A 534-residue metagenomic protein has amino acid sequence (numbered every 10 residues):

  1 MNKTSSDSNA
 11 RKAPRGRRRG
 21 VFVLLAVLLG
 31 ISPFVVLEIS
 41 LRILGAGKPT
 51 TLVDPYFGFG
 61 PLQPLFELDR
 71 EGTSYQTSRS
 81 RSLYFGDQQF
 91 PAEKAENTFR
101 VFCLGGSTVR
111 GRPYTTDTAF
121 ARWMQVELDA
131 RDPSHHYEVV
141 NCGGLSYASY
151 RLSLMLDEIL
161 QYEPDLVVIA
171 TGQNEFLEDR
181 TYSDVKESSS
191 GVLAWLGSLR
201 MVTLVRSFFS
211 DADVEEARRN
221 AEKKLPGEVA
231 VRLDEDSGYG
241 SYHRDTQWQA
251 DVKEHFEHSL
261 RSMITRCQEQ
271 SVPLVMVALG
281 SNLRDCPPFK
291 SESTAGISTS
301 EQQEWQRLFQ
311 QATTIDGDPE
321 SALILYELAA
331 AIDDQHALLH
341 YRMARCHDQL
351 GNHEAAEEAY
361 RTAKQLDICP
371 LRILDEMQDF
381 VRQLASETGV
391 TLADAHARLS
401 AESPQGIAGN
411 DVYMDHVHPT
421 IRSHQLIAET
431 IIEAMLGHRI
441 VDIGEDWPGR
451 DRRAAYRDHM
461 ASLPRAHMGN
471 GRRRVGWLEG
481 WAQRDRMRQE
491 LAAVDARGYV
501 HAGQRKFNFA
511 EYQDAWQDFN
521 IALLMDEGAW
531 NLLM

Functional and structural regions predicted by a protein language model:
M1-R18: N-terminal Lys/Arg-rich, disordered targeting/topogenic segments
L24-I39: Hydrophobic membrane-insertion alpha-helices, especially the h-region of bacterial N-terminal signal peptides
G47-D132, L399-S403: Membrane/wall-proximal cationic-aromatic binding patches
T98-R100, S134-E138, Y162-V167, Q268-V275 (+2 more regions): Loop/turn elements at helix/coil->beta-strand transitions in domains of secreted/extracellular proteins
R100-F102, E127, P133-E163, V167-A217: Internal alpha/beta domain cores that form substrate/cofactor-binding pockets in large enzymes and binding proteins
T118, G172-Q383, E387, A395-N410 (+2 more regions): Serine-dependent acyl-ester chemistry module
E163, D333, D367, D526-A529: A structural motif in tetratricopeptide-repeat
P419-R422: Accessory beta->alpha helical hairpin/"wing" motif in late/C-terminal subdomains of nucleic-acid enzymes
